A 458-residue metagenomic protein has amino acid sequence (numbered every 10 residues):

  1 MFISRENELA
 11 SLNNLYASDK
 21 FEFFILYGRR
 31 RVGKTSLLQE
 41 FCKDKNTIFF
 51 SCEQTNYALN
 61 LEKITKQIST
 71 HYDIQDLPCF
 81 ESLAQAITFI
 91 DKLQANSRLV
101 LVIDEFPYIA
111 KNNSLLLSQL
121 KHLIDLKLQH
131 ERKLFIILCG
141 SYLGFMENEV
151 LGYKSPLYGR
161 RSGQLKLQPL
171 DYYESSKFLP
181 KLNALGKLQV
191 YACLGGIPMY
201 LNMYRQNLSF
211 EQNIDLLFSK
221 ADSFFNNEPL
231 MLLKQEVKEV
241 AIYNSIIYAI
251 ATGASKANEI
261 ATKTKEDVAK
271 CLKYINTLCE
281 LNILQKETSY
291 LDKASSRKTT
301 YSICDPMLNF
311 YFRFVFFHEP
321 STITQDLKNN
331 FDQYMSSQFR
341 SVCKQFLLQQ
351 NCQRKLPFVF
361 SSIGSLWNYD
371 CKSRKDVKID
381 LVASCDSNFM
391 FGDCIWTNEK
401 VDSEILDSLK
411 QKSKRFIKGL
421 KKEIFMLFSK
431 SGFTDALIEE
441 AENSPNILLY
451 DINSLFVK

Functional and structural regions predicted by a protein language model:
M1-T324: Phosphate-binding site recognition
K298-K458: A cross-kingdom feature that marks ATP-driven nucleic-acid transaction machinery
